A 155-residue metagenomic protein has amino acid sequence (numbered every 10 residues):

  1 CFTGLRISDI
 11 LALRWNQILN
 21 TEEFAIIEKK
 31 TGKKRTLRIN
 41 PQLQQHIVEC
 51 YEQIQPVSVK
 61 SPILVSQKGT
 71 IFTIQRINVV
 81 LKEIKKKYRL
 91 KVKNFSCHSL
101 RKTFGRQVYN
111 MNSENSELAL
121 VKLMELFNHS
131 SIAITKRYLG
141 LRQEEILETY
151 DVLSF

Functional and structural regions predicted by a protein language model:
C1-F2, Y109-E114: Short amphipathic helical patch at the helix-1/turn junction of helix-turn-helix
T3, I7-S8, A12-L43: Conserved tyrosine-mediated DNA breakage-rejoining catalytic core shared by Y-recombinases
L5, P56, L90-V92, H129 (+1 more regions): Helix N-cap/coil-helix junction residues
D9-I10, G105, S113-H129: Active-site-proximal segment of tyrosine recombinases
L11, R106, T135-L139: Key DNA-contacting residues within the recognition helix of helix-turn-helix
E28-G32, F127-V152: Catalytic-site neighborhood detector that most strongly recognizes the C-terminal catalytic loop/helix of tyrosine
K29-E49, K60-K82: C-terminal catalytic core of Y-nucleophile DNA break-rejoin enzymes
V92-M111: Short basic/aromatic active-site micro-motif
